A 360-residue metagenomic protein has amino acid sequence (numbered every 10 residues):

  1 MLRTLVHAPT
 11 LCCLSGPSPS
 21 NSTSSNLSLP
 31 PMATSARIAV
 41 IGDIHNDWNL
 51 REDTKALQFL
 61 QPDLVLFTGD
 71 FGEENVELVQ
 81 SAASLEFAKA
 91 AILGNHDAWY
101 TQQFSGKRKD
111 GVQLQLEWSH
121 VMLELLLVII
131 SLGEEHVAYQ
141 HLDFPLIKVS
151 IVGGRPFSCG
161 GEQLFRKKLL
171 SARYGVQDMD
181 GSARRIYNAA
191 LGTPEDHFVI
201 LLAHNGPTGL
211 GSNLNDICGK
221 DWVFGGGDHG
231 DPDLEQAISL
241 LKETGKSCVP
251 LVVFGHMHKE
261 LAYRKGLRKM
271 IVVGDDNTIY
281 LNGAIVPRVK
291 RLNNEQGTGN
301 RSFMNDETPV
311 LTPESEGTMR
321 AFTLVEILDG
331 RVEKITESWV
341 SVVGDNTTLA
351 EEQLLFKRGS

Functional and structural regions predicted by a protein language model:
M1-A90, D97-G111, L355-F356: N-terminal active-site segment of His-dependent metallophosphoesterases
N26-S35, P145, C248, K259-S360: Binuclear metal-dependent phosphoesterase catalytic core
A33-A36, D196-C248: Active-site-proximal segments of metal-dependent phosphoesterases and phosphodiesterases across multiple
S35-H45, I147-K168, I200-H204, T278-I285 (+1 more regions): Active-site-proximal beta-strand elements of phosphoester/diester hydrolases
V40-D43, L64-D70, K89-H96, V137 (+4 more regions): Active-site neighborhood of phospho(di)ester-bond hydrolases with catalytic His/Asp-centered motifs
H45-R51, G72-V76, H96-Q103, S158-E162 (+4 more regions): Active-site environment of divalent metal-dependent phosphoester hydrolases
Y100-Q140: Glycine/small-residue-rich loop that forms an oxyanion/phosphate-binding "nest" at active or ligand-binding sites
P145-F198, K220-D231: Binuclear metal-dependent hydrolase catalytic cores centered on His/Asp/Glu-rich metal-binding motifs
